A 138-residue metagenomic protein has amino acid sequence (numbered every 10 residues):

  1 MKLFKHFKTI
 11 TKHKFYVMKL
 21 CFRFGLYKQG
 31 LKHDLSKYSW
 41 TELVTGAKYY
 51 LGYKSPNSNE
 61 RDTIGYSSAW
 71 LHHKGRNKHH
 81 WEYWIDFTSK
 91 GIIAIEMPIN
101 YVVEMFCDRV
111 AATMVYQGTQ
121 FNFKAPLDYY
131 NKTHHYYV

Functional and structural regions predicted by a protein language model:
M1-V138: Metal-dependent phosphohydrolase cores
